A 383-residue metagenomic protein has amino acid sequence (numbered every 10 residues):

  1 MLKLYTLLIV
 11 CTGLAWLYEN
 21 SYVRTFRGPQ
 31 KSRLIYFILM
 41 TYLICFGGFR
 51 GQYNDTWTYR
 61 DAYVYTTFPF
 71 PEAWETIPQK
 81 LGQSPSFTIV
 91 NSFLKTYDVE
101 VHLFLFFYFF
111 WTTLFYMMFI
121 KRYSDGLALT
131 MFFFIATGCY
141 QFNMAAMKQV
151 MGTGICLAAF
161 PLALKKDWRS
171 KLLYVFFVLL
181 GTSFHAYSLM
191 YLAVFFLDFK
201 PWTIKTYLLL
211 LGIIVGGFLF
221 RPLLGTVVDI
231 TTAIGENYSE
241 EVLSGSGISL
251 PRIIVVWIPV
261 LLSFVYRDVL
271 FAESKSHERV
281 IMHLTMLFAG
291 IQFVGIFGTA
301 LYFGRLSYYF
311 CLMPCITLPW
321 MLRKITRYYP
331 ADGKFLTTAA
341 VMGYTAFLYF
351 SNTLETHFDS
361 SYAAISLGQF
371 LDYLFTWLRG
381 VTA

Functional and structural regions predicted by a protein language model:
W57-D61, T66-F70, F195-C311, H357-L374: Alpha-helical transmembrane segments and terminal signal-anchor/GPI-anchor hydrophobic tails, characterized by long
W57-Y65, I77-V99: Short hydrophobic/aromatic helix or loop-helix immediately within or flanking a transmembrane segment in polytopic
N91-L94, F104-F115, Q149, I155 (+1 more regions): Transmembrane alpha-helices of multi-pass, membrane-embedded glycan-processing enzymes that use lipid-linked
M117-T137: Transmembrane-helix signature of polytopic, membrane-embedded enzymes that assemble or transfer cell-envelope glycans
C139, L172-L197: Membrane-interface alpha helices of multi-pass inner-membrane proteins
M144-V150: Short acidic/glycine- and proline-prone juxtamembrane loop motifs at membrane-interface regions of multi-pass membrane
C156-K171: Membrane-interface transmembrane helices that cradle and orient dolichyl/undecaprenyl
L211-G212, Y328-Y349: Signature aromatic-anchored transmembrane alpha helix within multi-pass, membrane-resident enzymes that catalyze glycan
